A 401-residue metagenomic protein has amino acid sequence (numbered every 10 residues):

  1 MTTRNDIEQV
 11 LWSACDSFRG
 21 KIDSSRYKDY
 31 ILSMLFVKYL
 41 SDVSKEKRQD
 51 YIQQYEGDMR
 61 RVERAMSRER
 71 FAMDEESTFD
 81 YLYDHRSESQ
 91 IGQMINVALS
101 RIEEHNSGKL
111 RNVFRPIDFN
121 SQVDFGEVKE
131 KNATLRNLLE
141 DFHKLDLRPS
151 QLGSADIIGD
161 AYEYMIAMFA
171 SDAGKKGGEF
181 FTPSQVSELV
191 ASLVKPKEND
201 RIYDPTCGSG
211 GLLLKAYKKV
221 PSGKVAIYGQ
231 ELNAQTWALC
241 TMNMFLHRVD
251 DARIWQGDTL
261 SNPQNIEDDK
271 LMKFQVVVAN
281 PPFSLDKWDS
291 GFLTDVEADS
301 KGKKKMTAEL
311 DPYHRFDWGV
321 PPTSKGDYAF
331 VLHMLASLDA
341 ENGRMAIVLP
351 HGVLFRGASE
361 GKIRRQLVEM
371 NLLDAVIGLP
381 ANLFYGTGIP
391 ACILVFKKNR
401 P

Functional and structural regions predicted by a protein language model:
M1-V194, E198, R253-Q264, G378-N382: Non-catalytic, mostly N-terminal accessory regions of nucleic-acid modification and defense proteins
V10-S13, S17, R26-Y39, I254 (+1 more regions): Conserved Class I SAM-dependent methyltransferase catalytic core
S44, V220, L338: Active-site catalytic pocket residues across diverse enzymes, especially alpha/beta-hydrolases
V128, Q151, G229-N233, V276 (+3 more regions): Hydrophobic alpha-helical scaffolding
M168-S171, G223, E309-F316: Gly-rich Lys/Arg/Thr-decorated short loops/hinges at beta-loop-alpha junctions or inter-strand turns that position
K176-A279, F283-D295, D299-S300, L349-G352 (+2 more regions): Conserved S-adenosyl-L-methionine
C240, N280, L310, M334 (+1 more regions): Conserved RecA-like P-loop NTPase ATPase core
F283-D286, S290-T323: Conserved catalytic motifs of ABC-family nucleotide-binding domains
